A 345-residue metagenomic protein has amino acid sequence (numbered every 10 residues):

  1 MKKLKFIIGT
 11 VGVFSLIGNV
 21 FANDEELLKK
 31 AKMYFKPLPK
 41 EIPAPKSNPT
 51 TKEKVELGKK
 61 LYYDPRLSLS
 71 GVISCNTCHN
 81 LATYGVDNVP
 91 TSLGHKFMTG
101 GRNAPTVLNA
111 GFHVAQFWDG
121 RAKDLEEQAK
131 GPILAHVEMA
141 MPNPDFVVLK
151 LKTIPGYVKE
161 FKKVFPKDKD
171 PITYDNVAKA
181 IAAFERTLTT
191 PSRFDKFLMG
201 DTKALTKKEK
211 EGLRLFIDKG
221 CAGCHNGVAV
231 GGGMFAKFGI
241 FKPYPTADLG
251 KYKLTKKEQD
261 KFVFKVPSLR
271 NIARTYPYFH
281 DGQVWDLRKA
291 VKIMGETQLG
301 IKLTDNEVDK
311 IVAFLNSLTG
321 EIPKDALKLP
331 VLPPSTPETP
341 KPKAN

Functional and structural regions predicted by a protein language model:
M1-I8: Bacterial N-terminal signal peptides that target proteins for export
K5, F21-N345: Periplasmic c-type cytochrome electron-transfer domains
G9-S15: Bacterial N-terminal signal peptides
